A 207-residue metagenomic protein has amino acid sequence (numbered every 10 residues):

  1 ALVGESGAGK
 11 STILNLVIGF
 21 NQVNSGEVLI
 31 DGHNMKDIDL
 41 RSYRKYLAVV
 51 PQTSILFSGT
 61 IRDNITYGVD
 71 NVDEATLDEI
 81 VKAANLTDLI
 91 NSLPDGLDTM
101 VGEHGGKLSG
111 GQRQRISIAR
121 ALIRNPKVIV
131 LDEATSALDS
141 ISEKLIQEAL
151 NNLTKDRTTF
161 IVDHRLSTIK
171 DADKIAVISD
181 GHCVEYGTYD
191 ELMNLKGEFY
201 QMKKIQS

Functional and structural regions predicted by a protein language model:
A1-S207: ABC-type nucleotide-binding domain
